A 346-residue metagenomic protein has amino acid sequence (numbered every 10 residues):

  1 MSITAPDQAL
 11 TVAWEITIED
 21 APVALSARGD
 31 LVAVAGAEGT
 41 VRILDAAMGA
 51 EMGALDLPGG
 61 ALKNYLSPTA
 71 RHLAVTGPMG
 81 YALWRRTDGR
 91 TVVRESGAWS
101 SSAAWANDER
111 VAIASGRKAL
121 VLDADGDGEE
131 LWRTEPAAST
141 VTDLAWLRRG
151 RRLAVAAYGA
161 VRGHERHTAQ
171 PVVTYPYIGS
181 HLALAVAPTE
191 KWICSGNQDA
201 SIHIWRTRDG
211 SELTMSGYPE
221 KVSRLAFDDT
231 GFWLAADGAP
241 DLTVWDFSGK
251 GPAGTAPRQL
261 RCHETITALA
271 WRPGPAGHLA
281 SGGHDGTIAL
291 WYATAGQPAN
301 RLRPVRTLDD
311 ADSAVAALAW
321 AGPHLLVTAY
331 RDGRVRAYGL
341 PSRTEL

Functional and structural regions predicted by a protein language model:
M1-E19, L302: A short helix->beta-strand "capping" segment at the edge of beta-propeller domains
E15-P22, L55-A61, E95-S100, T134-V141 (+4 more regions): WD40/WD-repeat beta-propeller blade N-cap
A27-G29, P68-T69, A106-N107, R148-R149 (+4 more regions): Residue-level detector of Asp-centered blade-edge/turn motifs that repeat once per structural unit in beta-propeller
E38-T40, M79-Y81, R117-L120, G159-R162 (+5 more regions): Short coil/turn segments within WD40 beta-propeller repeats
A46-G49, R86-G89, A124-D127, E165-A169 (+4 more regions): Short loop/turn segments that connect beta-strands within beta-propeller blades
V315-L346: Blade-level signature of beta-propeller repeat domains, shared across WD40, Kelch, NHL, RCC1 and BNR/Asp-box propellers
